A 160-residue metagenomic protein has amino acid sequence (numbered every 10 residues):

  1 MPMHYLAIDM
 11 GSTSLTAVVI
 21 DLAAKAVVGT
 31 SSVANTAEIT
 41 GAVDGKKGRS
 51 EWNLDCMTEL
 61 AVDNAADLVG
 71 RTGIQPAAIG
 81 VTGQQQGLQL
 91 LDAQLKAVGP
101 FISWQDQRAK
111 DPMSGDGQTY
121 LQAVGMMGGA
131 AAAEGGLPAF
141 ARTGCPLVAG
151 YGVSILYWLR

Functional and structural regions predicted by a protein language model:
M1-P100: N-terminal glycine/serine-rich phosphate-binding loop of ATP-dependent small-molecule kinases, especially carbohydrate
A66-R160: Glycine-rich phosphate-binding/catalytic subdomain of phosphoryl-transfer and nucleotide/sugar-phosphate-processing
